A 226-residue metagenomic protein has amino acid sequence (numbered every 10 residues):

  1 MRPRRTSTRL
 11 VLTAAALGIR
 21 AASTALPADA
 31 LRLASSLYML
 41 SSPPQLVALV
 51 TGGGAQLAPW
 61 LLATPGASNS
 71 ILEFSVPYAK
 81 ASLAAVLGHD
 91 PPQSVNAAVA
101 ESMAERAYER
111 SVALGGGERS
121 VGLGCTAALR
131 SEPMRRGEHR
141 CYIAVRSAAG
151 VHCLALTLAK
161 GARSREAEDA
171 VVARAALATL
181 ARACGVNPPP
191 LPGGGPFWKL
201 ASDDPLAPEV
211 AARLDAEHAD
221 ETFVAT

Functional and structural regions predicted by a protein language model:
R4, G54, A216-E217: Glycine-centered flexibility motif
R4-A21: Terminal signal-anchor or tail-anchor transmembrane helices that tether membrane-associated enzymes to cellular
T24-W198: Short alpha-helical segments enriched in small residues
P188-T226: Non-catalytic propeptide/linker segments at domain boundaries
